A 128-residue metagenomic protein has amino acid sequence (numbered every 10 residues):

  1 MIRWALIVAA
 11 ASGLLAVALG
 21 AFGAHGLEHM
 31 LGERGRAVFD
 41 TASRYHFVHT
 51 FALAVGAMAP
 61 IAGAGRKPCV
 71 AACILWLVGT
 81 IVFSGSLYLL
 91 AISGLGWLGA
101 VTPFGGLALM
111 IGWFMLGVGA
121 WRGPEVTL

Functional and structural regions predicted by a protein language model:
M1-L128: Polytopic transmembrane helical bundles with strong interfacial aromatic enrichment
